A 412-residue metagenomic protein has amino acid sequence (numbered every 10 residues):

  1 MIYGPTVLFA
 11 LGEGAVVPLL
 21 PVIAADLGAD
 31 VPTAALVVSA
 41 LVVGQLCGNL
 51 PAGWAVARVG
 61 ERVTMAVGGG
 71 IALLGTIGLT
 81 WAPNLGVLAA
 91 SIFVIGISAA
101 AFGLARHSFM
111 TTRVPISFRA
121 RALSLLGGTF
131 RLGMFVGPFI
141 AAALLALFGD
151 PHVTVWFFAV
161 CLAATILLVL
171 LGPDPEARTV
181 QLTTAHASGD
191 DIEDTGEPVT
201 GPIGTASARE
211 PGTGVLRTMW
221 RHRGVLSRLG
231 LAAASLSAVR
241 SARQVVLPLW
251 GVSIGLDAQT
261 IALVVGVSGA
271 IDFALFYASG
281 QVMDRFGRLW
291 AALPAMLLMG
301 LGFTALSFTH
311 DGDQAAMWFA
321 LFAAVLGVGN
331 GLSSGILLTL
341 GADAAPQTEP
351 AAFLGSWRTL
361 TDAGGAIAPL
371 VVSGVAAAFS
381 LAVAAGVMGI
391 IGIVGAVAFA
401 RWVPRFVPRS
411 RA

Functional and structural regions predicted by a protein language model:
M1-V42, S227-A232, R240-I254: Helix-loop boundary and gating motifs at the non-cytosolic
E13, V94-R106, V325-L337: Core transmembrane helices of Major Facilitator Superfamily
G48-G60, L275-R288: Helix-to-loop junctions at the C-terminal end of transmembrane segments in multipass secondary transporters
G60, W81-P83, G287, T309-D313: Helix-breaking motifs and short loop linkers at transmembrane-helix boundaries and internal kinks in secondary membrane
T64-I77, W290-A305: Structural signature of the two symmetry-related core transmembrane helices
F93-F130: Cytoplasmic helix-loop-helix junction between adjacent transmembrane helices in 12-TM secondary transporters
T154-L170, A385-A400: Symmetry-related core transmembrane helices of the 12-TM Major Facilitator Superfamily/SLC fold
E176-L229: Juxtamembrane intracellular "pre-TM" segments in multi-pass secondary transporters
